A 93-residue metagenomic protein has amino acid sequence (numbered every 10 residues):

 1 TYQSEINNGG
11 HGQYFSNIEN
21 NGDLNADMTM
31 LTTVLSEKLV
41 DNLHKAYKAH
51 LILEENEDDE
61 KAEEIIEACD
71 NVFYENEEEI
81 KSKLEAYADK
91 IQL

Functional and structural regions predicted by a protein language model:
T1-L93: Extended, alpha-helix-rich binding/interface surfaces that flank or overlap catalytic cores and mediate recognition
